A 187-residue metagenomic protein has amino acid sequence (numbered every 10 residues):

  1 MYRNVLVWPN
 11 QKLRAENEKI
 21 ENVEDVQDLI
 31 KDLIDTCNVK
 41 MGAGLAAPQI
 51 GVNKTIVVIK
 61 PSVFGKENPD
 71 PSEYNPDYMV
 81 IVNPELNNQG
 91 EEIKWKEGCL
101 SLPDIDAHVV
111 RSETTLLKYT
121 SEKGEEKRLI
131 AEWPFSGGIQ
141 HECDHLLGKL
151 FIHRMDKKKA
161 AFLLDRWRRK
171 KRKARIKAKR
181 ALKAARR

Functional and structural regions predicted by a protein language model:
M1-R187: Positively charged
